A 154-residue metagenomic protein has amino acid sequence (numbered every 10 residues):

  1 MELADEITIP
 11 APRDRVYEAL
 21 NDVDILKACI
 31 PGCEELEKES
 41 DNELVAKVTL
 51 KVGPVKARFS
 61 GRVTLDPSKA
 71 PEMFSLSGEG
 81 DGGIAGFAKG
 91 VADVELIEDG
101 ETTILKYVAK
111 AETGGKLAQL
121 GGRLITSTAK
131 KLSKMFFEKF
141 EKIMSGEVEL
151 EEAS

Functional and structural regions predicted by a protein language model:
M1-E43, K47-K51, K139, S154: Hydrophobic ligand-binding cavity/cleft-lining segments
E2-E6, E43-V45, R58-S60, M73 (+2 more regions): Intrinsic-disorder/low-complexity, polar/charged segments enriched in Ser/Thr/Lys/Arg/Asp/Glu/Gln
D5, E34, G61-P67, G90-E98: Hydrophobic/aromatic beta-strand elements that line small-molecule binding cavities or substrate pockets in beta-rich
P12, D41, A70-P71, D99-T102: Short strand-connecting beta-turns/loops that link adjacent beta-strands
C33-L36, R62, G114-L117: A short, glycine- and basic residue-enriched loop/turn that sits immediately adjacent to a domain's principal
E37-E79, M135: Glycine-rich portal/gate segments that line the openings of hydrophobic small-molecule binding cavities
G80-S127: Beta-strand/loop substructures that line and gate deep hydrophobic ligand-binding cavities in soluble
G114-S154: A conserved amphipathic terminal alpha-helix motif
